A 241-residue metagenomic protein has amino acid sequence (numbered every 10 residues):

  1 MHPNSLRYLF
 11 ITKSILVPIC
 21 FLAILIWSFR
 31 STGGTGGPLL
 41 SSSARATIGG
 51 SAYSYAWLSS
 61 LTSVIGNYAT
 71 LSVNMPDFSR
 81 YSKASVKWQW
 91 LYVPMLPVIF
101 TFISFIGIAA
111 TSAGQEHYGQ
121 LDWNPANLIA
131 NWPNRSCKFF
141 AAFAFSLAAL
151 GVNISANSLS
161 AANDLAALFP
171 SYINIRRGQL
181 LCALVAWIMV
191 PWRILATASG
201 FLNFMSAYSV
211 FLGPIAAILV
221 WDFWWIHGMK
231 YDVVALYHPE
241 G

Functional and structural regions predicted by a protein language model:
M1-K13, F29, D77-K83, N163-F169 (+1 more regions): Membrane-water interface regions at transmembrane-helix termini and the short interhelical loops of multi-pass membrane
I11-V17, S209-V210: Helical membrane-embedded segments and adjacent short helical loop/helix-boundary regions of multi-pass membrane
V17-A186: Membrane-embedded translocation segments of transport machinery
Q89-V93, L202-N203, A207: Interfacial segments of alpha-helical transmembrane regions
I106, A110, G114, M189 (+2 more regions): Alpha-helical membrane-inserting segments
F140, M205-I215: Alpha-helical transmembrane segments
V152-N157, R177, V190-N203, V210: Active-site-proximal binding-pocket segments
A216-G241: C-terminal membrane-solvent junction of multi-pass transporters and transport-like membrane proteins
